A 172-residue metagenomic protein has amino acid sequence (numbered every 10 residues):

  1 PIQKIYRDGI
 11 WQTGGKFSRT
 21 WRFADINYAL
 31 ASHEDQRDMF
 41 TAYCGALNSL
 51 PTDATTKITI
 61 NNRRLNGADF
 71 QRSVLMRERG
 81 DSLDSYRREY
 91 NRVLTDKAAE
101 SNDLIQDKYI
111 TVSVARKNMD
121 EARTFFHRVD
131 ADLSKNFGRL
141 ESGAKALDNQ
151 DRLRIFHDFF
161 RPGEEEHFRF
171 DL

Functional and structural regions predicted by a protein language model:
P1-L172: Extended, folded cores of ATP/NTP-driven motor/assembly subunits in large transport and secretion machines
